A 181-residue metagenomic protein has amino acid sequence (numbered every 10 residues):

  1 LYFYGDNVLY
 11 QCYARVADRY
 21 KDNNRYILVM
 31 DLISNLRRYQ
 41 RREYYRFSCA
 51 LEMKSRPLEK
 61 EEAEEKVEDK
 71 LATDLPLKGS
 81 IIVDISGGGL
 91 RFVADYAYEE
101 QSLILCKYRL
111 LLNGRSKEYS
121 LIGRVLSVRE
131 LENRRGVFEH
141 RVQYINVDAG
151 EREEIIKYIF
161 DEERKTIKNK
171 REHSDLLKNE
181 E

Functional and structural regions predicted by a protein language model:
L1-E181: Structured alpha-helical
